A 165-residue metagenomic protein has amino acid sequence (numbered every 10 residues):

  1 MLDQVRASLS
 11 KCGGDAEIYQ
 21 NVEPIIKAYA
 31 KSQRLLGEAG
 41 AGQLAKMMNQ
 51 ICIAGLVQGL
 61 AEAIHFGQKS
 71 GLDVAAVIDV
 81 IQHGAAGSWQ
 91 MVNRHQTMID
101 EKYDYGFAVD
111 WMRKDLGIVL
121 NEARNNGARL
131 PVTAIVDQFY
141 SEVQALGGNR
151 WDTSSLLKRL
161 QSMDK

Functional and structural regions predicted by a protein language model:
M1-I51: Rossmann-fold dinucleotide-binding core
A41-M163: Helical "substrate-binding/catalytic lid" subdomain of Rossmann-like NAD(P)-dependent dehydrogenases/reductases
